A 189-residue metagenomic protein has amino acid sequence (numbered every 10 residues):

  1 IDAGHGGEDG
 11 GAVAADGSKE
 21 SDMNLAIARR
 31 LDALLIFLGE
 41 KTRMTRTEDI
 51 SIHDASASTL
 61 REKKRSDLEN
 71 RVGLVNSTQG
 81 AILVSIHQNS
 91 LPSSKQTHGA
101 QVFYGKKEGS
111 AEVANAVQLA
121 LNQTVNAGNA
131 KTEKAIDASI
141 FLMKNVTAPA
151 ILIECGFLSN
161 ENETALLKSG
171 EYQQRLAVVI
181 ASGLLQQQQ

Functional and structural regions predicted by a protein language model:
D2-G17: Short glycine-rich His-centered loop
S18-Q189: Active-site-proximal helix/loop segments of hydrolytic enzymes
